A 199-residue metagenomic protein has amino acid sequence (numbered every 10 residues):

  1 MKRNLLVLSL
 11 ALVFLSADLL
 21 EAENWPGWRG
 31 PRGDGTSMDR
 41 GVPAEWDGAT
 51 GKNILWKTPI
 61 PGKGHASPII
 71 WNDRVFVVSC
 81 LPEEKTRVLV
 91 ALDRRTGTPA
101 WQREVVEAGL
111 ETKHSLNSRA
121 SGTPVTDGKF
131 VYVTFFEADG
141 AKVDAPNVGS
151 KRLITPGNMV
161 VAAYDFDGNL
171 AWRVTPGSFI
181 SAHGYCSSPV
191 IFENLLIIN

Functional and structural regions predicted by a protein language model:
M1-L5: Positively charged n-region of N-terminal signal peptides that target proteins for export
L6-V7, G27: Short amphipathic alpha-helical "recognition" segments used for binding
V7-D18: Bacterial N-terminal signal peptides
L19-N199: Noncatalytic, solvent-exposed loop/strand surfaces of beta-propeller-type extracellular/periplasmic domains
